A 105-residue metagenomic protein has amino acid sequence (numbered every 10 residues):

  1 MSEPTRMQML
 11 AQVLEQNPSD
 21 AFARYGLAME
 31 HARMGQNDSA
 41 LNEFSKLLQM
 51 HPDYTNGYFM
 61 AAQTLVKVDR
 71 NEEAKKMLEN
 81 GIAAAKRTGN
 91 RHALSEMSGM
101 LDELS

Functional and structural regions predicted by a protein language model:
Q12-V13, K46-L47, G81: Canonical positions in the second alpha-helix
Q16, M50, A84-T88: Structural marker of alpha-solenoid helical repeat scaffolds
H31, L65, S98-L101, S105: Residue at a conserved register position within TPR or TPR-like alpha-solenoid repeats
